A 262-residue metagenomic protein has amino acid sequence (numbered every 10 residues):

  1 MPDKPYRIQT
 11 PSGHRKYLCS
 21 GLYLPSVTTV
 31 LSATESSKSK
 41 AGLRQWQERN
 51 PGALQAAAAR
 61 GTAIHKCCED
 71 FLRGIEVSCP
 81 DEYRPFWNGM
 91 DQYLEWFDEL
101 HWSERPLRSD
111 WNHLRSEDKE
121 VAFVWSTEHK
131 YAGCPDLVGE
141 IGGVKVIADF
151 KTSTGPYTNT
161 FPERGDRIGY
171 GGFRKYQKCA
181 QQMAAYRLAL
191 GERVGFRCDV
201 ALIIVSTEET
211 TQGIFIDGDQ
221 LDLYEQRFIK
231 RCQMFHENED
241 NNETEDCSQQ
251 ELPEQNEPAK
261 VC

Functional and structural regions predicted by a protein language model:
M1-A132: Metal-dependent nuclease catalytic cores that hydrolyze phosphodiester bonds in DNA/RNA, characterized by
M1-P2, N238-C262: Glycine- and charge-rich intrinsically disordered segments
I8, K119, Q181, S248-Q249 (+1 more regions): Intrinsically disordered, low-complexity regions enriched in polar/acidic and amide residues
C19, C67-C68, C79, C134 (+5 more regions): Generic recognition of cysteine residues
T29, G143, F228, P258-K260: Detector for intrinsically disordered, low-structure N-terminal pre-sequences
S37-G42, Q233-T244: Short, surface-exposed secondary-structure junctions/capping segments
R105-E239: Mg2+/Mn2+-dependent nuclease catalytic core
